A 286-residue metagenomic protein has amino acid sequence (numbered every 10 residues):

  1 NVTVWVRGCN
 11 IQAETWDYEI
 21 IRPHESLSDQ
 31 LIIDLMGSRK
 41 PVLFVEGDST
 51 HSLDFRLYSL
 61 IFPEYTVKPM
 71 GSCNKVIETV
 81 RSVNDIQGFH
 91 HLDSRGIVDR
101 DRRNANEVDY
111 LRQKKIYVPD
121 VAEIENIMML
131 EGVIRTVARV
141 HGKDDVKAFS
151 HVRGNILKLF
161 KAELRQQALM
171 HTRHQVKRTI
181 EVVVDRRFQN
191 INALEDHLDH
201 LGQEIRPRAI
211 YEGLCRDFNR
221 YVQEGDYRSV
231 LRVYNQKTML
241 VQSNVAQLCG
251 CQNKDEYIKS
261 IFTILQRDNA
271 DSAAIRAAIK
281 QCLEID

Functional and structural regions predicted by a protein language model:
N1-D29, Y257-D286: Switch/communication elements of ASCE P-loop NTPase nucleotide-binding domains
Y18-S26, V80-G88, M129-R139: Short, surface-exposed amphipathic charged segments that create phosphate/polyanion-binding patches used for binding
Q30-M36: Short boundary motifs at domain starts and secondary-structure transition points
R39-E125, A138-V140, D144-D145: Conserved helicase/translocase motor-coupling segment
Y58-F62, V83-Q87, F218, V222 (+2 more regions): Hydrophobic, Leu/Ile/Phe/Ala-enriched alpha-helical segments that form helix-helix packing faces
D99, R103, V108-Y221: Activity-critical C-terminal alpha-helical subdomain
R206-R267: C-terminal structured domain segments
